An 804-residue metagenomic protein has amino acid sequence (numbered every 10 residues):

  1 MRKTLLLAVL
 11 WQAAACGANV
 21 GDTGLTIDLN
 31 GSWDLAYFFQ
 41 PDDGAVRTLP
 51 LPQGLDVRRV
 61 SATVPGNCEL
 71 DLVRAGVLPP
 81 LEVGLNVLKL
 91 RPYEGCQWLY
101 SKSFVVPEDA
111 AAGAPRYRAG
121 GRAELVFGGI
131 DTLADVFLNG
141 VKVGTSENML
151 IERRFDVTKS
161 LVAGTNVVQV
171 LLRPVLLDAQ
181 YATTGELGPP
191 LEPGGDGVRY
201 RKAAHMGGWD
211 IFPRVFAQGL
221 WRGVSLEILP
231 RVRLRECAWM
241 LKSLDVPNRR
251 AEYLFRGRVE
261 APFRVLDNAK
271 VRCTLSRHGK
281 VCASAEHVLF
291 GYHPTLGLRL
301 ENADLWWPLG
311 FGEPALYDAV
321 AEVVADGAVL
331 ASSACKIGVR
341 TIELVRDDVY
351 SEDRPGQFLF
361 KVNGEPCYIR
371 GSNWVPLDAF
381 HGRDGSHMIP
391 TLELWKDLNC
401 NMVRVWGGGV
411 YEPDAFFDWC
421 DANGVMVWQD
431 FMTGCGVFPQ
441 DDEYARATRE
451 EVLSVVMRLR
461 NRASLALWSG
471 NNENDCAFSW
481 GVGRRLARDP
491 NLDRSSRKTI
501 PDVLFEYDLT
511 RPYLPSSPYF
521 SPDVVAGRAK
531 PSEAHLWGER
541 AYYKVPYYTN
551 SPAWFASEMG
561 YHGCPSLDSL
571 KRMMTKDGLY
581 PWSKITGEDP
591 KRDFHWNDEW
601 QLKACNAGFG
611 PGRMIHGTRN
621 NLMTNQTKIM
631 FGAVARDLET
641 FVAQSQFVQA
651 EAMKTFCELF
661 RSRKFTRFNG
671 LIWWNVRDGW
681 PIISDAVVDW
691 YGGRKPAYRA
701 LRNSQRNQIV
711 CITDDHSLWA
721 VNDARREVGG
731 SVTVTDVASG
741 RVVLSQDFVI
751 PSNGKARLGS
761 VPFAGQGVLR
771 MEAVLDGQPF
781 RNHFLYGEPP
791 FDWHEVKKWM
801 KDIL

Functional and structural regions predicted by a protein language model:
M1-M402, R663-G670, G693, A697-L804: Secreted/periplasmic carbohydrate-active enzymes, especially glycoside hydrolases
I27-D28, L35-D43, A204-H205, F212 (+5 more regions): Substrate-binding clefts and catalytic carboxylate motifs of secreted carbohydrate-active enzymes
F38, R173, L229, L377 (+4 more regions): Flexible loop residues that form catalytic and substrate-binding hotspots at small-molecule/glycan-binding clefts
V87-R91, G208-F212, A487-N491, E639-Q644: Active-site rim elements
K89-Q97, H381, W406, A635-A650: Short acidic-aromatic active-site loops that bind/stabilize oxyanions
G129-D131, L275, P366, G371-N373 (+4 more regions): Short, small-residue-rich loop/turn micro-motifs
A315, K361, S386, R446 (+2 more regions): A generic "alpha-helical surface" signal
M402-A422, M426-N606, V648, A652 (+4 more regions): Substrate-binding/catalytic cleft of secreted carbohydrate-active enzymes, primarily glycoside hydrolases
